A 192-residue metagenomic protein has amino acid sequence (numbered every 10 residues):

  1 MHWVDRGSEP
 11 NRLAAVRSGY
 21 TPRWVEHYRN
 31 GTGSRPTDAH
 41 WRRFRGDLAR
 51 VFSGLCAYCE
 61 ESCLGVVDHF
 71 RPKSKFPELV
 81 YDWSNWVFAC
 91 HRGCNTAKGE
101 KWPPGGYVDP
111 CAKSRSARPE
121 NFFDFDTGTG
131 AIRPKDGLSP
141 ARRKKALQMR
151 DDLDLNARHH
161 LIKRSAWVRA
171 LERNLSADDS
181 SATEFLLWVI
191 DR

Functional and structural regions predicted by a protein language model:
M1-V51, S62, P77-V87, H91-R192: Extended charged
V51-A57: Long, hydrophobic N-terminal alpha-helical segment
L55, V66, A89: The −1 position to Zn-ligating cysteines in a subset of zinc-ribbon hairpins
V67-P72: Histidine-centered catalytic micro-motifs used for acid/base chemistry in nuclease and nucleotide-processing active
